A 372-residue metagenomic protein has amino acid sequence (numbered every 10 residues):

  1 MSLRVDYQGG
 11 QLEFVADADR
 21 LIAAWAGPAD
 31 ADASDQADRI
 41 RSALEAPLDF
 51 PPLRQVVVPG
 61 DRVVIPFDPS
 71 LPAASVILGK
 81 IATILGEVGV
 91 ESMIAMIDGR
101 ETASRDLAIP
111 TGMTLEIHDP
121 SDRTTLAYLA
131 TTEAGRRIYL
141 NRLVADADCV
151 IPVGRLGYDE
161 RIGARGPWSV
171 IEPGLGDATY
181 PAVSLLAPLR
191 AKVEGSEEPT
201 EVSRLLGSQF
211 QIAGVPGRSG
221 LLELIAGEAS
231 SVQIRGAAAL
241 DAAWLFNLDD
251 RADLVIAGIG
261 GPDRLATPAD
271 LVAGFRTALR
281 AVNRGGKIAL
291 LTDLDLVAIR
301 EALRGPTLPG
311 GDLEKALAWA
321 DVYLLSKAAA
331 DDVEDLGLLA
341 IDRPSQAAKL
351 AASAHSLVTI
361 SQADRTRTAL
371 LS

Functional and structural regions predicted by a protein language model:
M1-A43: N-terminal amphipathic/basic leader segments beginning at the initiator methionine
L3, L271-S372: C-terminal non-catalytic interaction/assembly regions of soluble proteins
L48-P66, L85-V90, F246-L254, A281-N283 (+1 more regions): Glycine-rich phosphate/diphosphate-binding loops that line cofactor/substrate pockets in enzymes
D61-P72, A95-G99, I256-G258: Short glycine-rich or small-residue beta-strand-to-loop segments that form or flank ligand, phosphate, metal/Fe-S
L71-S92, G274-V282, I288: Histidine-anchored nucleotide/phosphate-binding helix
R105-R165: An acidic, phosphate/nucleotide-engaging active-site surface
P188-D263: Membrane-embedded hairpin module used as a gating/binding unit in multi-pass transport and secretion proteins
Q233-E301: Long, well-ordered mid-to-C-terminal structural blocks that present hydrophobic/aromatic surfaces
